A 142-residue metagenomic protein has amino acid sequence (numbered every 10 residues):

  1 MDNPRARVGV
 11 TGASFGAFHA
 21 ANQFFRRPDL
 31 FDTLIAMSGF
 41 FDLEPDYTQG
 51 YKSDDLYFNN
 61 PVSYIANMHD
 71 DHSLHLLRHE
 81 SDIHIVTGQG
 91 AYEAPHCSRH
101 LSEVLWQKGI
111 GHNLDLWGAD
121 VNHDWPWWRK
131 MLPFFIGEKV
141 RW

Functional and structural regions predicted by a protein language model:
M1-W142: Non-catalytic cap/lid and distal C-terminal segments of serine-dependent acyl enzymes
